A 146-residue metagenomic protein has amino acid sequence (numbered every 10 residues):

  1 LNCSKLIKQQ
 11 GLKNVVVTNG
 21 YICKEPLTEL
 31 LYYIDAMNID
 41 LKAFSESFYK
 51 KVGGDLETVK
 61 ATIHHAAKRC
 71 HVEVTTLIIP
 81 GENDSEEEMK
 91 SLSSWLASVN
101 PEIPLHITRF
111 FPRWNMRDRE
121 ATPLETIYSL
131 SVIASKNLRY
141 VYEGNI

Functional and structural regions predicted by a protein language model:
L1-E120: Conserved AdoMet/S-adenosylmethionine-binding subsite of the radical SAM
F111, A121-I146: A C-terminal junction/extension of Radical SAM enzymes
